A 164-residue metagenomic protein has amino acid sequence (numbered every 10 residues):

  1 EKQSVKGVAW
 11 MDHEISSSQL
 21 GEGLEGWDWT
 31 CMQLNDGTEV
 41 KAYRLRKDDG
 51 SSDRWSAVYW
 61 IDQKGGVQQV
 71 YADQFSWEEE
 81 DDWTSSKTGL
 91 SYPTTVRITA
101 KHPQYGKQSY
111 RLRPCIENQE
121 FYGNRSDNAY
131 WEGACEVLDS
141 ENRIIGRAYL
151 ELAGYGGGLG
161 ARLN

Functional and structural regions predicted by a protein language model:
E1-N164: Structured soluble/peripheral alpha/beta segments that form catalytic or ligand/cofactor-binding pockets
